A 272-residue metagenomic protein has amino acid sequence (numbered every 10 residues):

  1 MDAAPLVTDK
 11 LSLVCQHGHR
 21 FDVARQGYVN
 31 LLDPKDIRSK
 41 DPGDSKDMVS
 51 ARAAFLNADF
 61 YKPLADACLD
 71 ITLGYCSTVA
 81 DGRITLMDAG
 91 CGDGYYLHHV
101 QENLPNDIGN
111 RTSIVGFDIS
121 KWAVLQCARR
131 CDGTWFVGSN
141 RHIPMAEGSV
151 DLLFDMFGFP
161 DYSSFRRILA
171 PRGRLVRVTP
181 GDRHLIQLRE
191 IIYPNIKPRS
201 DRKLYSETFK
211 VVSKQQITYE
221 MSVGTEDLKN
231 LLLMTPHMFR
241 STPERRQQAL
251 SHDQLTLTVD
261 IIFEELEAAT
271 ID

Functional and structural regions predicted by a protein language model:
M1-D41: N-terminal auxiliary segments of SAM/dcSAM-dependent transferases
R38, G43-A67, I71, Y75: Class I SAM-dependent methyltransferase Rossmann-like catalytic core, especially the SAM/SAH-binding loop
D81-G92: Conserved class I S-adenosyl-L-methionine
D93-I108: Conserved SAM-binding loop of SAM-dependent methyltransferases across substrates and taxa, primarily the Class I
D118-K121: Conserved SAM/SAH-binding beta-strand->alpha-helix loop
C131-I143: Conserved SAM-binding strand-loop segment of SAM-dependent methyltransferases
R172-R183: Conserved beta-strand signature within the Rossmann-like core of class I S-adenosyl-L-methionine
I217-D272: Conserved Class I S-adenosyl-L-methionine
